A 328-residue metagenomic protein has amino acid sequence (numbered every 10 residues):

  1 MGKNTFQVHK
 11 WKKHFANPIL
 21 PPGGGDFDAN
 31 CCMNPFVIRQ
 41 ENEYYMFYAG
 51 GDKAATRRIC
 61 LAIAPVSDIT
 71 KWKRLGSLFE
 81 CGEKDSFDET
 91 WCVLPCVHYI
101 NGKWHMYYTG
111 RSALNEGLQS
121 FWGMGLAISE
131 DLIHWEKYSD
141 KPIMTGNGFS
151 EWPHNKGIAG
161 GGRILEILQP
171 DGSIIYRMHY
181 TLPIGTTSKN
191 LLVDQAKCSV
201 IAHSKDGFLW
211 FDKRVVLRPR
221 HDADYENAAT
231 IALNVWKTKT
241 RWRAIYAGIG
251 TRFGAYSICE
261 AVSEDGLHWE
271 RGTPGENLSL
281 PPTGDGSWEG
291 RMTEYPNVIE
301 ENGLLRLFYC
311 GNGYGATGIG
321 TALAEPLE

Functional and structural regions predicted by a protein language model:
M1-T90, H98-G161, L165-N227, W236-G290 (+1 more regions): Beta-rich carbohydrate-recognition and catalytic domains
N297: Conserved active-site neighborhood of enzyme catalytic/cofactor-binding cores
